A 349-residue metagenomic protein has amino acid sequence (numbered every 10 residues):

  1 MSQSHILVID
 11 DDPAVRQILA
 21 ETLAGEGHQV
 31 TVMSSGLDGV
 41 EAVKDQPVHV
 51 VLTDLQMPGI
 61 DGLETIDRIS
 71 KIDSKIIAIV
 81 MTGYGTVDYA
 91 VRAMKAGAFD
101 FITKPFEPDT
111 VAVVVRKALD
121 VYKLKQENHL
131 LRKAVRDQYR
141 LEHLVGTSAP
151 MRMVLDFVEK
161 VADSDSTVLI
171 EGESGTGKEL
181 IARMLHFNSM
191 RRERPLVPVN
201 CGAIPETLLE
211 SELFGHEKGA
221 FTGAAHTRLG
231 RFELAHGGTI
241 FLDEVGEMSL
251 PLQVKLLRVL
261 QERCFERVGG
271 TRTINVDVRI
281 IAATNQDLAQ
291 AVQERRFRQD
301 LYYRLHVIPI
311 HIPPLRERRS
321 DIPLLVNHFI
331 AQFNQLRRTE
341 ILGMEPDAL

Functional and structural regions predicted by a protein language model:
D10, D54, T82, E244: Active-site residues of response regulator receiver
R16, P58, T82, T86 (+1 more regions): The feature encodes the CheY-like receiver
Q17-G25: Charged docking surfaces used in two-component/phosphorelay signaling
V32-E41, G62: Helix N-cap/capping motif at the beta->alpha junctions
F106, F157-T222, E233-S249, P314-R319: Conserved post-Walker A coupling segment in P-loop NTPases
D109, V113-R116, H129, S189-R194 (+2 more regions): Nucleotide-binding/hydrolysis machinery
T110-E171: Flexible nucleotide-interacting loop at or near the entrance of a catalytic core
